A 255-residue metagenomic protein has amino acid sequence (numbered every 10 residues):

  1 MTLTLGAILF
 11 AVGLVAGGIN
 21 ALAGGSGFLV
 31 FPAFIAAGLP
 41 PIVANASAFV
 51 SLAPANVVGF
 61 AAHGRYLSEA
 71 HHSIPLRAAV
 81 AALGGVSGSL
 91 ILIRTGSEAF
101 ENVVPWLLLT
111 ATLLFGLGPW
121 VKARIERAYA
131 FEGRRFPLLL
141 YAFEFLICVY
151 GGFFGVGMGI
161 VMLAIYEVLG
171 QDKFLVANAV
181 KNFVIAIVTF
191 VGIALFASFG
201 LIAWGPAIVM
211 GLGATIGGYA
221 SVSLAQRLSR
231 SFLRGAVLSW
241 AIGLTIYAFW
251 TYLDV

Functional and structural regions predicted by a protein language model:
M1-P40, R127-N178, I208: Selected transmembrane alpha-helices and immediately adjacent juxtamembrane segments of polytopic inner-membrane
G6, F49, P105-L108, T112 (+3 more regions): Residues within membrane-spanning alpha-helices of integral membrane proteins, especially the hydrophobic core/packing
G18, L22, A33, V86 (+9 more regions): Membrane-interface helix caps of multi-pass small-molecule transporters
L39-V50, H71-L76, Q171-N182: Membrane-interface alpha-helices at helix entry/exit sites of multi-pass transporters
S47-F100, W106, T189-A236: Selective hydrophobic functional segments
V58-S68, W106-F131, T245-V255: Transmembrane helix exit motif
A70-V80, V104, A128-R135, N178-V184 (+1 more regions): Cytoplasmic-side transmembrane-helix entry/capping segments in multi-pass membrane proteins
G88, E144-F154, G192-G200, A207 (+1 more regions): Hydrophobic alpha-helical transmembrane segments in multi-pass integral membrane proteins
